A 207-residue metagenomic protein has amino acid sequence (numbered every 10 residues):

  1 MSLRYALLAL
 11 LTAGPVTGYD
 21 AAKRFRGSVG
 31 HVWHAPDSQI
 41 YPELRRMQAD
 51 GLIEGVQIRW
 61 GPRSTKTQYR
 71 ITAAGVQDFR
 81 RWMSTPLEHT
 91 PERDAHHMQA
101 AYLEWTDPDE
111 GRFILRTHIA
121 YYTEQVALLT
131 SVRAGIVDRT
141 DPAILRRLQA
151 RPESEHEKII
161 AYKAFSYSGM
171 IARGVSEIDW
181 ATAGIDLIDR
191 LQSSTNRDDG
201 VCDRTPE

Functional and structural regions predicted by a protein language model:
M1-H96: Basic helix-turn-helix/winged-helix DNA-binding cores and closely related short helical interaction motifs
A13, P42, T117, E124 (+1 more regions): DHp/HisKA dimerization-phosphoacceptor four-helix bundle of two-component histidine kinases and homologous
T17, A21, A49, Q125-L128 (+1 more regions): Amphipathic, well-ordered alpha-helical segments in soluble domains
T67, E110, I114, S166: Conserved acidic
R70, A101, S166: Conserved beta-strand segments that form the floor/walls of ligand-binding pockets within enzyme and binding domains
R80-S131: Amphipathic alpha-helical dimerization/coiled-coil segments that flank or bridge DNA-binding/regulatory modules
L115, V132-E207: Charged, low-complexity intrinsically disordered regulatory/assembly segments
